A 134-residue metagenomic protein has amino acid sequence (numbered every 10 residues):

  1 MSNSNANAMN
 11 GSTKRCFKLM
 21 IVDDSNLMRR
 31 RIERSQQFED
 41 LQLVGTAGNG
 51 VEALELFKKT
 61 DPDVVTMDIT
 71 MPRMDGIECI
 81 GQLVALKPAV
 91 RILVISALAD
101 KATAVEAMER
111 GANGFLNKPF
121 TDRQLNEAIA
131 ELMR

Functional and structural regions predicted by a protein language model:
N26-G45: Two-component/phosphorelay signaling modules centered on CheY-like receiver
N49-E52, D75-E78: Acidic catalytic/metal-coordinating carboxylates
T60-T66: Active-site beta3 strand of CheY-like receiver
M71: Receiver (REC) domain active-site loop signature in two-component systems and cognate sites in sensor histidine kinases
L98-A99: Short, conserved "switch-loop" micro-motifs in signal-transduction and mechanochemical regulators
F120-A130: C-terminal output helix
